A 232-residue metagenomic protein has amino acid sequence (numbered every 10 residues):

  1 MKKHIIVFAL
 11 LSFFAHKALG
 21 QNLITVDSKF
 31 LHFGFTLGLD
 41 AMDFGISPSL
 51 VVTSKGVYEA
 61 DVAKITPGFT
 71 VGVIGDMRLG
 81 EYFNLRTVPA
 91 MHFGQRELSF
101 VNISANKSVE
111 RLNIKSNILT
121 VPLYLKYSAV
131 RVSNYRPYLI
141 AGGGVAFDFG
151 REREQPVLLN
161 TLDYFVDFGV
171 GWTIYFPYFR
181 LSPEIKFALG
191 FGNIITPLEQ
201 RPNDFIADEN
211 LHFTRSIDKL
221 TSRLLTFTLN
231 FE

Functional and structural regions predicted by a protein language model:
I5, L10, K17-G38, M42-F44 (+2 more regions): Outer-membrane beta-barrel biogenesis signature
G20-G68, L224, N230-E232: Short glycine/proline- and aromatic-enriched beta-strand/turn motifs that initiate or cap beta-hairpins
V26-F30, A60-G68, L112-T120, V157-F165 (+1 more regions): Transmembrane beta-barrel outer-membrane domains
D27-L31, L39-A41, I74-R151, T226-T228 (+1 more regions): Gram-negative (and chloroplast) outer-membrane scaffold detector with strong preference for beta-barrel transmembrane
S47-V62, Q95-S116, F149-L159, I195-I217: Flexible, solvent-exposed loop segments that connect beta-strands
R151, L159-V166, G171-Y175, R180-E184 (+1 more regions): Active-site/pore-lining binding-face segments in mid-to-C-terminal subdomains
P177-E232: Predominantly the C-terminal beta-signal and adjacent terminal strand-loop region of outer-membrane beta-barrel
